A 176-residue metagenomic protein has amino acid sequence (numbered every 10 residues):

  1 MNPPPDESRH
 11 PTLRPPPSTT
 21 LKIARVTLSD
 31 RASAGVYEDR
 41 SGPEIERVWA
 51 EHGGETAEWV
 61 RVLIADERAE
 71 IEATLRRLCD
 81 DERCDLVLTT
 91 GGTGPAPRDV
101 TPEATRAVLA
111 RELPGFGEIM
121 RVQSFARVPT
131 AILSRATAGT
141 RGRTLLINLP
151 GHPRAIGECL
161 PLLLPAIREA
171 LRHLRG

Functional and structural regions predicted by a protein language model:
M1-G176: Non-catalytic beta/alpha edge segments that cap or flank active sites
